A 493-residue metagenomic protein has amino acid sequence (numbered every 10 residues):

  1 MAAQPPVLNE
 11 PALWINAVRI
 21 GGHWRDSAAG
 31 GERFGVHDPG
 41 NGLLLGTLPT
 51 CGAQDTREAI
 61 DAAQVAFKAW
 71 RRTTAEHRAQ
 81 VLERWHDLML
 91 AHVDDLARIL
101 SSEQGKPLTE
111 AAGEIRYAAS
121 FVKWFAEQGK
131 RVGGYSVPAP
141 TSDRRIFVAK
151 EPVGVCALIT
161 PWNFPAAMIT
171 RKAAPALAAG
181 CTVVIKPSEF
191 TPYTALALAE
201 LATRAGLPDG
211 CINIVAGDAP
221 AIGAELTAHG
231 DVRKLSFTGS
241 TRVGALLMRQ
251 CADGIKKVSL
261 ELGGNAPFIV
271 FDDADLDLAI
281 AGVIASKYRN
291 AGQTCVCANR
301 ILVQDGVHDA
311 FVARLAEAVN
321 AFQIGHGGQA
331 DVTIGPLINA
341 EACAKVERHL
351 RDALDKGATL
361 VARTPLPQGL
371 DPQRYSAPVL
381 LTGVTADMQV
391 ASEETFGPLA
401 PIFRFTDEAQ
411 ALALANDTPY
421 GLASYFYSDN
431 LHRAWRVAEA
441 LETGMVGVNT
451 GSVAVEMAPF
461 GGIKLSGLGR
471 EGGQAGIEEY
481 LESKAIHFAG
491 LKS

Functional and structural regions predicted by a protein language model:
M1-G40, P365: Hydrophobic face of amphipathic alpha-helices that form TPR/SEL1-like repeat modules and related alpha-solenoid
N41-T47, V232, I269, Q323 (+3 more regions): Conserved C-terminal structural/oligomerization subdomain of aldehyde/semialdehyde dehydrogenase
G42, R78, L100, V122 (+9 more regions): Residue-level signal for inorganic ion chemistry
L43-V132, D143: Glycine-rich loop-to-alpha-helix module at the N-terminal edge of alpha/beta enzyme cores
L44-C51, V65-R72, L158, F268-F271 (+5 more regions): Short, well-ordered beta-strand elements within core beta-sheets of diverse protein domains
F67, R71, H86-V93, A97 (+19 more regions): Structural signal for hydrophobic packing residues in well-ordered secondary-structure cores of soluble enzyme domains
G134-L278, F405: Rossmann-like NAD(P) dinucleotide-binding subdomain of oxidoreductase/dehydrogenase enzymes
R242-T385, V448: ALDH superfamily catalytic-core signature
